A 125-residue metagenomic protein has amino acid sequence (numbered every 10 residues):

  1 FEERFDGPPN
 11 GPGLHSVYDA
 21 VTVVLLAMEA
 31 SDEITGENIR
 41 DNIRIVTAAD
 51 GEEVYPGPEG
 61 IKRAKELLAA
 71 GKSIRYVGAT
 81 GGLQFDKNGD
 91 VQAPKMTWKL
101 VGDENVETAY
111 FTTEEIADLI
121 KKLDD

Functional and structural regions predicted by a protein language model:
F1-D125: Extracytosolic ligand-binding ectodomains
